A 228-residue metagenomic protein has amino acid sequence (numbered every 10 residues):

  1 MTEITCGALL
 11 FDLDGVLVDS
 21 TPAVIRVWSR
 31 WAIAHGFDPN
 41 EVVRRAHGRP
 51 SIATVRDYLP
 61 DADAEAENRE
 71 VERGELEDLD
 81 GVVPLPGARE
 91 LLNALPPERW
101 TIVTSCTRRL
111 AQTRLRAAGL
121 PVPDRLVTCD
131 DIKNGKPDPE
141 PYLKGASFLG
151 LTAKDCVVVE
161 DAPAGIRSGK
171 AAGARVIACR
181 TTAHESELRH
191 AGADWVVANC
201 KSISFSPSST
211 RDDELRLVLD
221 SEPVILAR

Functional and structural regions predicted by a protein language model:
M1-C6, R99, R108-R228: Asp-based, Mg2+/Mn2+-dependent phosphohydrolase catalytic module
T2-P96, T107-Q112, L120: N-terminal helical cap/lid subdomain that shapes the substrate entry/recognition surface in HAD-like hydrolases
D19, I102-T104, A178: Hydrophobic residues in well-ordered beta-strands that form the structural core
S29-A32, T101, V196: Short linear interaction motif-like sites in intrinsically disordered regions of transcription factors
P84, V103, N134: Residue-level marker of regulatory loop/turn positions in helix-turn-helix DNA-binding domains and in histidine
